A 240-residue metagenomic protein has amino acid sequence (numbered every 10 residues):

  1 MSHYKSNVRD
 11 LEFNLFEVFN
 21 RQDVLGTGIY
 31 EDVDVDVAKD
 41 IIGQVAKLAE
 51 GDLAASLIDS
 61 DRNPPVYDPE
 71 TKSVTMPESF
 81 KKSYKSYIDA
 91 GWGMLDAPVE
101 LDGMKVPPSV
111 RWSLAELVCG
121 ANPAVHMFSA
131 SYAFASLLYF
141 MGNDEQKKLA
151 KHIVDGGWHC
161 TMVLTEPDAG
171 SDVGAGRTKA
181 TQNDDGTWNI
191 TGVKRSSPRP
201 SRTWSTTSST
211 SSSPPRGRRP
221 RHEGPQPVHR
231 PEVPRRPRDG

Functional and structural regions predicted by a protein language model:
M1-V125: Amphipathic, small/basic residue-rich leader segments at the start of a protein or domain
A46, K85, G91-M94, P123-M127 (+4 more regions): Beta-sheet entry/capping signal
N63, A130-Y132, G142-T178, Q182-G186 (+1 more regions): Internal maturation/activation junctions in enzymes
K82-Y84, P123-H126, L137, K147-H152 (+5 more regions): Generic recognition of flexible, low-complexity loop/linker segments
A97-M104, S109-W112, A121-L138, I153-C160 (+1 more regions): FAD-binding core of FAD-dependent oxidoreductases, characterized by glycine-rich FAD pyrophosphate-binding loops
L101-K105, F134-L137, E145-Q146, D168-D172 (+3 more regions): Flexible loop/turn segments at secondary-structure boundaries
T187, T191-D239: A short core secondary-structure module
